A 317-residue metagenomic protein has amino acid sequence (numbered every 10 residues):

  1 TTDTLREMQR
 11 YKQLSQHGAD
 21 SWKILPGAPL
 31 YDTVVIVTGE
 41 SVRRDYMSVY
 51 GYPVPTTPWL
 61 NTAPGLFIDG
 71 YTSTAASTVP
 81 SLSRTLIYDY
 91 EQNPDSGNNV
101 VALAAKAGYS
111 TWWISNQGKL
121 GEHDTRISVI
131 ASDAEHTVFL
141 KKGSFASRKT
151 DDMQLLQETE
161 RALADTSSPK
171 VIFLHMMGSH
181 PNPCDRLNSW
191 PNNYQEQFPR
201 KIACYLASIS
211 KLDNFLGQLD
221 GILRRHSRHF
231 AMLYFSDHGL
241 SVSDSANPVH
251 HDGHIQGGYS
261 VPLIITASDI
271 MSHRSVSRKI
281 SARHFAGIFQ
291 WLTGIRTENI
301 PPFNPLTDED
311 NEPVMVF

Functional and structural regions predicted by a protein language model:
T1-I36, S41-N193, S260, A282 (+1 more regions): Active-site-proximal alpha/beta segments of enzymes that process anionic O-linked groups
M47, D220, D244: Active-site-flanking alpha-helical
G51-P55, R224, R228-D269: Histidine-centered active-site microenvironments of extracellular/periplasmic hydrolases and transferases
Q92-G97, F198-S210, G253-Y259, I270-F289 (+1 more regions): A short beta-strand-to-alpha-helix junction
L120-H123, M177-H226, H251-S260, H273: Active-site-proximal cap/lid insertion segments
Y205, N214, Q218, S236 (+2 more regions): Long, structured stretches of catalytic cores involved in phosphate-ester chemistry, encompassing
L219, D237, L263, F285 (+1 more regions): Hydrophobic, well-ordered secondary-structure elements that form the walls of internal hydrophobic environments
P313-F317: Acidic, Ser/Thr-rich low-complexity intrinsically disordered segments
